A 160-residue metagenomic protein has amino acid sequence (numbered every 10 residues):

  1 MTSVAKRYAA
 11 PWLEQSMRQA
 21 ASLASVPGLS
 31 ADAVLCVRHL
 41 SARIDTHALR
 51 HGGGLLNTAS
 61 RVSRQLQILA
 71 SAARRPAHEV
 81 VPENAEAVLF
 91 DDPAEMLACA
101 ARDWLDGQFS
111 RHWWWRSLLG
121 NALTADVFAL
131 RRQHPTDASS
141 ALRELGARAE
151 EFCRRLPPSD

Functional and structural regions predicted by a protein language model:
M1-D160: Short, compositionally biased pre-sequence/patch detector
